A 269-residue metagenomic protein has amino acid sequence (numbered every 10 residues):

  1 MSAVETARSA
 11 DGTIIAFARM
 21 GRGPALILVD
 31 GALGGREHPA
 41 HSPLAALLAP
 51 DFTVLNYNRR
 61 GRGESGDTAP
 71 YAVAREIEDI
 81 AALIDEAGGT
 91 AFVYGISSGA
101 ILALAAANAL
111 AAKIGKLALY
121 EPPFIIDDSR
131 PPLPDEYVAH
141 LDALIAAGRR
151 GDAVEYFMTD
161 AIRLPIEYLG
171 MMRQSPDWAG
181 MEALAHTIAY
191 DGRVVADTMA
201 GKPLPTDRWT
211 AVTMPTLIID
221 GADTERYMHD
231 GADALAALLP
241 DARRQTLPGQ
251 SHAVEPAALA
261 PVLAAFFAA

Functional and structural regions predicted by a protein language model:
T6-G66: Conserved HGGG/HGGXW glycine-rich cap/lid loop of the alpha/beta-hydrolase fold
H38, S42, E86, H229-D233: Short, surface-exposed alpha-helical segments at coil->helix boundaries
A46, L55-Y94: Active-site loop/oxyanion-hole signature of alpha/beta-hydrolase fold enzymes
R59-G61, P122, G249: Active-site loop/turn elements of alpha/beta-hydrolase fold enzymes, especially the short glycine-/histidine-rich
T90-S129: Conserved hydrolase catalytic core segment
P122, I126-A179, D191-G192, A196: Helix-rich cap/lid subdomain of alpha/beta-hydrolase
G180-A237, T246, Q250, V254-P256: Conserved serine/cysteine hydrolase catalytic core
S251-F267: Post-His helix in hydrolase/transferase enzymes
